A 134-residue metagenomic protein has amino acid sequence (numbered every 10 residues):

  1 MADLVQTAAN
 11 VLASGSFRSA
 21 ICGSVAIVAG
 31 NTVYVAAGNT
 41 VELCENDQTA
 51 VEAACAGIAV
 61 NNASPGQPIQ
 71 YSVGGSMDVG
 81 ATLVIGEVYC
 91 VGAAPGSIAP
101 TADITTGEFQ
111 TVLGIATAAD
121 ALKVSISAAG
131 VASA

Functional and structural regions predicted by a protein language model:
A2-A134: Glycine-anchored, exposed beta-strand/edge motif detector
